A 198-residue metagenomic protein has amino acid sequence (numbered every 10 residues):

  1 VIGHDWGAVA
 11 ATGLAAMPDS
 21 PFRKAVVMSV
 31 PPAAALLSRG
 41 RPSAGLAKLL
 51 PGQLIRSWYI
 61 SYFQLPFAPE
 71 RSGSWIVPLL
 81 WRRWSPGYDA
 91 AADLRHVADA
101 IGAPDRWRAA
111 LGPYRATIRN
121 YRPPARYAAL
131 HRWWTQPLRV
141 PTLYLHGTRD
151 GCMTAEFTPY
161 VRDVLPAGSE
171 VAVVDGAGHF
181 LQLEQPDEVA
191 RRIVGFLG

Functional and structural regions predicted by a protein language model:
I2, A8-S169, V194: Flexible "cap/lid" subdomain of the alpha/beta-hydrolase fold that forms the substrate-access gate
D5, G176: Short, acidic/glycine-rich phosphate-metal binding loop used to engage nucleotide
A172: General small-molecule cofactor/ligand-binding pocket signal
A177-P186, A190: Catalytic histidine-centered segment of alpha/beta-hydrolase-like enzymes
V189, I193, L197: Hydrophobic "lid"/C-terminal helical patch of Rossmann-like NAD(P)-dependent dehydrogenase/epimerase domains
